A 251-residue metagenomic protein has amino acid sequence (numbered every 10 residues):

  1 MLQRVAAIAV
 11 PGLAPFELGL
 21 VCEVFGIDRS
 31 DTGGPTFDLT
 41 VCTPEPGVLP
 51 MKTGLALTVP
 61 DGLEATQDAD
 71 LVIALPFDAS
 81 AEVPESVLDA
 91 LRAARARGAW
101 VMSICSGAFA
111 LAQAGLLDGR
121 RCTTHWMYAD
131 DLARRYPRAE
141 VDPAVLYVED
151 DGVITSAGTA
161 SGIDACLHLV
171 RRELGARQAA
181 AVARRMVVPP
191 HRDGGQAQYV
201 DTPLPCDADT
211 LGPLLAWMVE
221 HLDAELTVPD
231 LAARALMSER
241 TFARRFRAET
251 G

Functional and structural regions predicted by a protein language model:
M1-V101, F109-Q113, P143, L167 (+3 more regions): Extended, subdomain-level signal for the structured scaffold at the beginning of enzyme domains
F16, L20, M127, A157-S161 (+2 more regions): Conserved active-site and cofactor/substrate-binding residues in soluble primary-metabolism enzymes
A74, E140, S161-G162: Membrane-embedded alpha-helical core segments of multi-pass
V101-M102, T123, D142, I154: Structural detector of well-ordered beta-strand residues that form the stable sheet scaffold of enzyme domains
L111-T124, V153: Short beta-strand and adjoining strand-loop segment in the mid-core of the Rossmann-like NAD(P)-dependent dehydrogenase
D118-Y147, A181-V182, M186: A conserved active-site-flanking secondary-structure segment within enzyme catalytic domains
V145-R185: Conserved anion/nucleotide-ligand pocket segment
